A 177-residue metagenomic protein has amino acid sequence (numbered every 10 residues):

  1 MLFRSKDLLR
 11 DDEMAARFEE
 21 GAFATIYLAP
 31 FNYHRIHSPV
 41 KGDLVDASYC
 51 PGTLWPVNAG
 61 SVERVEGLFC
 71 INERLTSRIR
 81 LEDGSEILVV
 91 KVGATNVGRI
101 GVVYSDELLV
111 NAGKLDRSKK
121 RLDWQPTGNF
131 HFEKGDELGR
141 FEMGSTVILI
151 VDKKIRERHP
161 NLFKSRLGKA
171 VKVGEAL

Functional and structural regions predicted by a protein language model:
M1-L177: Contiguous, well-folded functional domains in the mature portion of proteins
